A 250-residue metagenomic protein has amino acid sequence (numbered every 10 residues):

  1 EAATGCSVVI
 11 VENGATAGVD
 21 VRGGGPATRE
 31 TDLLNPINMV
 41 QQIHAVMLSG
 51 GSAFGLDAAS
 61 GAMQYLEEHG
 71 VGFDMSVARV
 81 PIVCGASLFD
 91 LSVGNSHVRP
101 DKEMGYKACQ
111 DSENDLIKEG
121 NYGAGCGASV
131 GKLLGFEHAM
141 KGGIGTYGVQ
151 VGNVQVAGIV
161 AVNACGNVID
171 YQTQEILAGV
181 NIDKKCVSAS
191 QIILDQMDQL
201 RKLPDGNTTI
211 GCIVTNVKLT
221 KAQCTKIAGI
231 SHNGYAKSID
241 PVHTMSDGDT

Functional and structural regions predicted by a protein language model:
E1-A53, D57-S60, E68-T250: A structural signal for small-residue-enriched, beta-sheet-centric alpha/beta enzyme cores and oligomeric scaffold folds
M63: Acidic/His-rich segments in extracytoplasmic proteins that coordinate ligands and/or metal ions
